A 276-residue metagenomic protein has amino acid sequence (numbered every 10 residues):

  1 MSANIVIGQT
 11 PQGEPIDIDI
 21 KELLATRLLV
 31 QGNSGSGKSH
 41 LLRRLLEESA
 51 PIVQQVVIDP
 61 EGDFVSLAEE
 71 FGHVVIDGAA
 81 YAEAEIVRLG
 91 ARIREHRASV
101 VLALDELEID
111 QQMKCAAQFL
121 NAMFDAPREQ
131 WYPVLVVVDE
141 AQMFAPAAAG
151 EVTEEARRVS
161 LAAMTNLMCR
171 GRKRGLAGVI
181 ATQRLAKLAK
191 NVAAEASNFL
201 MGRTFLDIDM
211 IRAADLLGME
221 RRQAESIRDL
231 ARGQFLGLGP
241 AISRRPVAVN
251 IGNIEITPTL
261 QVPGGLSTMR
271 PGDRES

Functional and structural regions predicted by a protein language model:
M1-I16: N-terminal pre-Walker A segment at the start of P-loop NTPase domains
V6, L28, D125, G233-S276: Conserved P-loop NTPase motor module
I16-I20, A25, L29, R43-N121: Switch/coupling segment of Walker-type NTPase motor domains
G32, E140: The Walker A (P-loop) glycine that initiates the GxxxxGKT/S ATP-binding motif of P-loop NTPases
S34-S36, L46, S66, M168-C169 (+1 more regions): Conserved ATP-driven motor cores of ASCE-family P-loop NTPases powering translocation/secretion/packaging/pilus
S39: Walker A/P-loop
I52-V56, R97-V100, E129-L135, R174-V179: Loop/turn-to-beta-strand initiation segments
A122-R128, R157-G178, R221: Substrate-engagement module of ASCE P-loop NTPases
